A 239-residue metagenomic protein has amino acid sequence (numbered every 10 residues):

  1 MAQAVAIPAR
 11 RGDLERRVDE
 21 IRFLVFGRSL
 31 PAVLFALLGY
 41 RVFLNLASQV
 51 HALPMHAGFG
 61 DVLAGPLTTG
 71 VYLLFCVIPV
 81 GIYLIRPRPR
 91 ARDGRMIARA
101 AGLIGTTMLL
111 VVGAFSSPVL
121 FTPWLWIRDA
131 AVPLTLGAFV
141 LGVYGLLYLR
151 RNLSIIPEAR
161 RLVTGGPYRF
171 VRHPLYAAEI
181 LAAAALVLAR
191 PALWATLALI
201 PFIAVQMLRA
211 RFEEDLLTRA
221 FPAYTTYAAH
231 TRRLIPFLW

Functional and structural regions predicted by a protein language model:
A2-I156, A185-A223, A229-W239: Membrane-anchoring alpha-helices and their flanking helix-loop junctions
R160-A178: Solvent-exposed interhelical
A178, A184-A185: Alpha-helical membrane segments in multi-pass integral membrane proteins
